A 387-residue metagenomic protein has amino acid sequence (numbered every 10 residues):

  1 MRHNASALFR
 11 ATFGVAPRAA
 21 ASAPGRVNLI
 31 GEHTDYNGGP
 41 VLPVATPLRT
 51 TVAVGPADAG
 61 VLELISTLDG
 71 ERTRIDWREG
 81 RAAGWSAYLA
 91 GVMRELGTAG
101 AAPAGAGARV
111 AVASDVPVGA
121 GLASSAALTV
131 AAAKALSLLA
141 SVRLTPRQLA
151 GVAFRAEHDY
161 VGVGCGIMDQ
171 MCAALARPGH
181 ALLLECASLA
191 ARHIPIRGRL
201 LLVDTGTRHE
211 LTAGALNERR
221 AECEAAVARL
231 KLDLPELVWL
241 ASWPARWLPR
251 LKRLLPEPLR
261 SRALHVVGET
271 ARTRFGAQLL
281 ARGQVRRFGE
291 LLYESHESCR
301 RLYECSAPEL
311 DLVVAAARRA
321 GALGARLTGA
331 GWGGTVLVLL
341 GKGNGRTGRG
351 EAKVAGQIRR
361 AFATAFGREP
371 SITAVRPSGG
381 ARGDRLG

Functional and structural regions predicted by a protein language model:
M1-A20, R26-G31, N37-P40, R74-P195 (+4 more regions): Gly/Ser-rich oxyanion-binding loop with an adjacent helix/lid that shapes the negatively charged ligand pocket
M1-R26, I30, T51-A82, L183-G324 (+1 more regions): C-terminal nucleotide
D35, C165-M171, A325-G331, T335: Conserved phosphate/anionic-ligand binding catalytic regions in large, soluble enzymes, centered on
G39-D58, A176: Structural signature of FAD isoalloxazine-binding scaffolds in flavoprotein oxidoreductases
A108-V112, L310, A325: A short glycine-rich, hydrophobically flanked beta-strand micro-motif that places a catalytic Asp/Glu for divalent metal
V110-V112, V203-T205, V336: A structural signal for short, well-ordered beta-strand segments
A120-A126, L302-E304, R326: Short helix-coil transition sites and intra-membrane helix breaks within transmembrane domains of multi-pass
A126-V130, T335-L340: FabD-like malonyl-/acyl-CoA
